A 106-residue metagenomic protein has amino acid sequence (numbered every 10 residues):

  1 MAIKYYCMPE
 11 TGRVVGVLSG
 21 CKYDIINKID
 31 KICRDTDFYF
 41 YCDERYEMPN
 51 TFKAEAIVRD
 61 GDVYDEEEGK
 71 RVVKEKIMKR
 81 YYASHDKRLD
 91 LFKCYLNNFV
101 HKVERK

Functional and structural regions predicted by a protein language model:
M1-K106: Catalytic phosphate/metal-binding cores of nucleic-acid and nucleotide-processing enzymes, i.e., regions that mediate
